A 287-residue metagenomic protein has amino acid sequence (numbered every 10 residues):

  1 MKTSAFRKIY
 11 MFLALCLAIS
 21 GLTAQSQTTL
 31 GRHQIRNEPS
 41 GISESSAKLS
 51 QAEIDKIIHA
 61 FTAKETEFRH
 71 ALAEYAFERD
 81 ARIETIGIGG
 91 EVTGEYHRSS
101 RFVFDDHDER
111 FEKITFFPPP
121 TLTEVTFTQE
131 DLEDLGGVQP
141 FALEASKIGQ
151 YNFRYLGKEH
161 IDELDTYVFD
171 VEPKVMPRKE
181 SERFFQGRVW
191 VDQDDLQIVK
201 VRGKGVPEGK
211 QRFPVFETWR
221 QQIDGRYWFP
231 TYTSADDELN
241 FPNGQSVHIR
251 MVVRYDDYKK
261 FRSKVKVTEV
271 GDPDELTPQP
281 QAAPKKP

Functional and structural regions predicted by a protein language model:
M1-R7: N-terminal secretory signal peptides that target proteins for export/translocation
Y10-G21: Bacterial N-terminal signal peptides
S26-F185, Q193-K200, V206-P214, Q222-P230 (+1 more regions): Structured extracytoplasmic
